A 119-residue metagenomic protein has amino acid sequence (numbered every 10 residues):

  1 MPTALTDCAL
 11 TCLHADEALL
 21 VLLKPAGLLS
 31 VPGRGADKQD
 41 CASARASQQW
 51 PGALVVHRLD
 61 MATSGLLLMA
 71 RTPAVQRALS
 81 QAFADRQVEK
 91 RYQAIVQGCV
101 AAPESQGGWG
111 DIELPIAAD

Functional and structural regions predicted by a protein language model:
M1-D119: RNA pseudouridine synthases
